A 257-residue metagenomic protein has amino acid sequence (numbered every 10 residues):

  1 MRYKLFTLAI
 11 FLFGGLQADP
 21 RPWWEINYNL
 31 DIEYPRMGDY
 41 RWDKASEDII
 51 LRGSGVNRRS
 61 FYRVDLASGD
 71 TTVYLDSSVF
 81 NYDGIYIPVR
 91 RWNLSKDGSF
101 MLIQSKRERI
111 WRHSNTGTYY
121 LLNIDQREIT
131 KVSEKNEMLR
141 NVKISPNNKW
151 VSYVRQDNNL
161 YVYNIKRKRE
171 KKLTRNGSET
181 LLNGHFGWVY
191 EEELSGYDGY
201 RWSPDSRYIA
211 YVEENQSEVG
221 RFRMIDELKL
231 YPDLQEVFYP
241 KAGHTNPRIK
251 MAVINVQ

Functional and structural regions predicted by a protein language model:
N27-F61: Beta-strand-rich domains and repeat architectures in extracellular enzymes and scaffolds, especially beta-propellers
K44-A45, K96-D97, P146-N147, P204-D205: Residue-level detector of Asp-centered blade-edge/turn motifs that repeat once per structural unit in beta-propeller
D48-I50, M101, N148-V151, S206-I209: Hydrophobic beta-strand positions that form the internal "hydrophobic ladder" of WD40/Gbeta-like beta-propeller blades
L51-V79: Beta-propeller domains
L66-G69, N123-R127, I165-K168, V256-Q257: Short loop/turn segments that connect beta-strands within beta-propeller blades
D70-E108, K135-M138: Blade-loop segments of beta-propeller domains
K106-W111, N115-T118, L173-Y200, Y211-Q257: Predominantly five- to eight-bladed beta-propeller fold
H113-T118, I124-Y161, R167-D198: Asp-box/WD-like beta-propeller blade repeats and closely related beta-sheet repeat scaffolds
